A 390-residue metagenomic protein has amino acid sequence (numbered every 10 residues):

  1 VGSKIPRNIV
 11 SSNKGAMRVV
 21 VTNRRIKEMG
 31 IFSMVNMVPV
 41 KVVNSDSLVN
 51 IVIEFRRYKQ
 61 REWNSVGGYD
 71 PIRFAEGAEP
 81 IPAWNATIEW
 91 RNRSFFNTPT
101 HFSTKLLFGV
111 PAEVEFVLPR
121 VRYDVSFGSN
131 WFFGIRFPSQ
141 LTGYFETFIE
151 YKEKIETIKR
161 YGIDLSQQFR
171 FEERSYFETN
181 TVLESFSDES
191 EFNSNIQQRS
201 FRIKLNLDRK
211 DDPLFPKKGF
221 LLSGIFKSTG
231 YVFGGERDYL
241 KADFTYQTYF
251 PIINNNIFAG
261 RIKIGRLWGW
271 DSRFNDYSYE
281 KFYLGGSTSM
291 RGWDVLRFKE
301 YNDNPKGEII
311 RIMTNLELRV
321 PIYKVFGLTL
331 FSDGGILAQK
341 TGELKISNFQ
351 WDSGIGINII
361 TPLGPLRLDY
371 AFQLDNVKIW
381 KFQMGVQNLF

Functional and structural regions predicted by a protein language model:
S3-S12: C-terminal soluble interaction/assembly domains
S12-S223, L240, F250, F258 (+5 more regions): Gram-negative/organellar outer-membrane beta-barrel architecture
V49, N254-F331, Q339: Extracytoplasmic gating/loop element in the C-terminal half of outer-membrane beta-barrel translocons and assembly
D70, L107-F108, Y144, R266 (+2 more regions): Active/binding-pocket-proximal capping segment
P111, E146-F148, I225-V232, G265-G269 (+1 more regions): Short glycine-rich beta-strand segments
V232-K241: Acidic, glycine-rich flexible loop/linker segments
I253, I359-L363: A generic beta-sheet turn/junction motif
E343-G356: A short alpha/beta connector and helix-capping loop motif
